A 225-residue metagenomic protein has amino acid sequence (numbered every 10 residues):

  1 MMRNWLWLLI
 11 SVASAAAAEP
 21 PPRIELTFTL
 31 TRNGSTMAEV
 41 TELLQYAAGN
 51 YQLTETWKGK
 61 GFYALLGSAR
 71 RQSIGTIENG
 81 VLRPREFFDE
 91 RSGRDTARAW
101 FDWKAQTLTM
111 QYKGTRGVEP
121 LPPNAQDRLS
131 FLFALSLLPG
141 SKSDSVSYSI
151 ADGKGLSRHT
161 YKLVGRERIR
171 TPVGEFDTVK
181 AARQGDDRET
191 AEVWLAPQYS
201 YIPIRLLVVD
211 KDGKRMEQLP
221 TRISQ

Functional and structural regions predicted by a protein language model:
M1-M2, N50: Intrinsically disordered, low-complexity regions enriched in Ser/Pro/Gly/Gln/His and often acidic
M2, A13-S14, D212: Alpha-helical transmembrane segments and their juxtamembrane interfaces
M2-L8: Sec-dependent signal peptide recognition, specifically the positively charged N-region followed immediately by
L9-A18: Hydrophobic h-region of N-terminal signal peptides that target proteins for export in Gram-negative bacteria
E19-W103, L137-Q225: Acidic, serine/threonine-rich low-complexity disordered tracts
G93-S136: Hydrophobic, well-structured mid-protein blocks that either form specific transmembrane helices
